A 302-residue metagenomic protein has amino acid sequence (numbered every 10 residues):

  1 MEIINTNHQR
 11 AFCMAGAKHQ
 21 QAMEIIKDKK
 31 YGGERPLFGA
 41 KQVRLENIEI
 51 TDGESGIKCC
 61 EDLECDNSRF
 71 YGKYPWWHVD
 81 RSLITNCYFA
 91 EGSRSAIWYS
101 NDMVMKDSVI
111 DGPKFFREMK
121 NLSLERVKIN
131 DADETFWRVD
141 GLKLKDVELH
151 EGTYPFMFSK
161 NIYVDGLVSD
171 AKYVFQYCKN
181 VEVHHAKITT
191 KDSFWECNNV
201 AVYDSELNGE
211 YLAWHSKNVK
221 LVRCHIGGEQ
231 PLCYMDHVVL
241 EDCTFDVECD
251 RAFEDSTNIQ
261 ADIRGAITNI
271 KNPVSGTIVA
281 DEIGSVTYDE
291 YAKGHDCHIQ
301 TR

Functional and structural regions predicted by a protein language model:
I3-R302: Long, distal/terminal scaffolding or interaction modules with repetitive or compositionally biased sequence
